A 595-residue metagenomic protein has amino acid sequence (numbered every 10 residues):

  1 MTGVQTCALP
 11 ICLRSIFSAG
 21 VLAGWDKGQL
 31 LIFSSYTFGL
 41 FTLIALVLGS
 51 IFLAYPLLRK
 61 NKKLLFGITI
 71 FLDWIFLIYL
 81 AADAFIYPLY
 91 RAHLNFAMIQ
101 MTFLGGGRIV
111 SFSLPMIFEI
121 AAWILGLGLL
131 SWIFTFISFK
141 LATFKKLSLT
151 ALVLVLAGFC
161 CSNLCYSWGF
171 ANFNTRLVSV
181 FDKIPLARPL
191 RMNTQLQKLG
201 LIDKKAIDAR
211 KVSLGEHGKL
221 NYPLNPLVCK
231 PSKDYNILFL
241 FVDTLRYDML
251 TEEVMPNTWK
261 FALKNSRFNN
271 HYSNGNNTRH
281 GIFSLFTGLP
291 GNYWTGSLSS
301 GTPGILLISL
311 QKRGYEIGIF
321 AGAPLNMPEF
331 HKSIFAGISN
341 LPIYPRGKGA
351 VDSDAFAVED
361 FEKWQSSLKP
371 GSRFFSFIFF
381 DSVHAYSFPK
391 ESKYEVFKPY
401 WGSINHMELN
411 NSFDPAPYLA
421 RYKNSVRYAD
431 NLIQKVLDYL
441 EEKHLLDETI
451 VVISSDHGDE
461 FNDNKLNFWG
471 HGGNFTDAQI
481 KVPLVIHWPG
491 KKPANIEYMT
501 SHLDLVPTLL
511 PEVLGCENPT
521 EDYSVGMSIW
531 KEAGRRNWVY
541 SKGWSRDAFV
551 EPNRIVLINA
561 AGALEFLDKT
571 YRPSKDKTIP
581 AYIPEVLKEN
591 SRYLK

Functional and structural regions predicted by a protein language model:
M1, A8-I184: Transmembrane and membrane-interface helices of multi-pass, inner-membrane envelope-modifying transferases
P56, K63, W132-A142, K146-T175 (+5 more regions): Membrane-interface soluble catalytic domains
A157-H406, G526: Active-site-proximal alpha/beta segments of enzymes that process anionic O-linked groups
F241, Y272, I319-A321, F375-S382 (+6 more regions): Short beta-strand segments
T244-Y247, N276, P290-G291, A323-N326 (+7 more regions): Short, solvent-exposed loop/turn segments at secondary-structure junctions
S297-G304, A416-Y428, N474-I480, K491-P507 (+1 more regions): A short beta-strand-to-alpha-helix junction
E359-S366, G402-T449: A long, amphipathic alpha-helix that forms part of the scaffold/cap immediately adjacent to metal-dependent active
E441, L445-G490: Histidine-centered active-site microenvironments of extracellular/periplasmic hydrolases and transferases
